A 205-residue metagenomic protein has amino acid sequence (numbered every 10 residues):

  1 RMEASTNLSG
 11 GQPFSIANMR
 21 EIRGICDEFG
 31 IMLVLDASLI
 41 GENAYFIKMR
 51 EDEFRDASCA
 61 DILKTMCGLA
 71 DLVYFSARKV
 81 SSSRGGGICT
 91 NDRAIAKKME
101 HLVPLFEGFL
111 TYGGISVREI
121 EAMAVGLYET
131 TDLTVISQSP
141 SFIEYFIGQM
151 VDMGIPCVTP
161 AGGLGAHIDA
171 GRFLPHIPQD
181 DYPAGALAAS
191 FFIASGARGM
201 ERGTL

Functional and structural regions predicted by a protein language model:
R1-C157, I168, P178-Q179, G185: Conserved PLP-enzyme active-site core in the AAT-like
P156-L205: Conserved PLP-binding catalytic core of the aspartate aminotransferase-like
